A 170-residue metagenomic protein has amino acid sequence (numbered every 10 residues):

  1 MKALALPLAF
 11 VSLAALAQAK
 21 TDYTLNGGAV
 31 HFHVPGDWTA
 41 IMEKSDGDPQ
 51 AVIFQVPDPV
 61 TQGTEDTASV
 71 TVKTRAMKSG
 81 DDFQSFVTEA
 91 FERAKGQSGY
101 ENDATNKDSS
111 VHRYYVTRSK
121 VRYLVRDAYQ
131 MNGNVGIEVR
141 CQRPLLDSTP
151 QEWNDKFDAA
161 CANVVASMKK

Functional and structural regions predicted by a protein language model:
A3-L13: Sec-dependent N-terminal signal peptides
L13-A19: Sec/Tat signal peptide C-region and signal peptidase I cleavage site
A19-D48: N-terminal "mature-domain start" segment
P35, Q84-F91, D158-V165: Extracytoplasmic/secreted envelope proteins and their assembly/folding machinery, especially bacterial periplasmic
W38-M42, Y100, M168: Short glycine-aromatic motifs
K44-E138, R143-L146: Conserved polar/disulfide-associated segments of primarily extracytoplasmic proteins
V139-K170: Surface-exposed amphipathic alpha-helical segments
